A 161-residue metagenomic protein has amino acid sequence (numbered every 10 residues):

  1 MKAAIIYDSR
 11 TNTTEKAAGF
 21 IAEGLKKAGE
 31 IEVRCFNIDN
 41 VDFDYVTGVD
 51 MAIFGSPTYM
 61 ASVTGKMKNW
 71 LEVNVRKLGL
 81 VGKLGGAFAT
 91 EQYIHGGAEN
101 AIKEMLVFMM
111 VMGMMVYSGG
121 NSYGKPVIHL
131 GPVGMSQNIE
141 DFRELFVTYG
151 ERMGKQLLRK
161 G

Functional and structural regions predicted by a protein language model:
K2-A3, S9, T13-K16, F20-G161: FMN-binding flavodoxin-like domain, especially the glycine-rich phosphate-binding loop
